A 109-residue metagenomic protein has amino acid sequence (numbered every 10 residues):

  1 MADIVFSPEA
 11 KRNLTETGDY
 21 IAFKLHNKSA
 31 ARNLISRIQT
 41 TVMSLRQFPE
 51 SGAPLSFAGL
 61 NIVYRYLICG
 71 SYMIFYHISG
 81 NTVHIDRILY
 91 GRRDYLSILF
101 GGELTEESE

Functional and structural regions predicted by a protein language model:
M1-S36: Arg/Lys-rich, positively charged N-terminal/basic patches that mediate binding to nucleic acids
V5, N33, Q39-M43, Y66-I68: PIN-domain endoribonuclease scaffold, especially VapC-family toxins
M43-P49: Short proline/glycine- and basic residue-enriched helix-capping loop/turn segments at helix->loop/beta transitions
E50-N81: Basic/aromatic recognition patch in beta-strand/loop cores that engages polyanionic ligands
C69-M73, H77-E109: Enriched for short, Lys/Arg-rich terminal
